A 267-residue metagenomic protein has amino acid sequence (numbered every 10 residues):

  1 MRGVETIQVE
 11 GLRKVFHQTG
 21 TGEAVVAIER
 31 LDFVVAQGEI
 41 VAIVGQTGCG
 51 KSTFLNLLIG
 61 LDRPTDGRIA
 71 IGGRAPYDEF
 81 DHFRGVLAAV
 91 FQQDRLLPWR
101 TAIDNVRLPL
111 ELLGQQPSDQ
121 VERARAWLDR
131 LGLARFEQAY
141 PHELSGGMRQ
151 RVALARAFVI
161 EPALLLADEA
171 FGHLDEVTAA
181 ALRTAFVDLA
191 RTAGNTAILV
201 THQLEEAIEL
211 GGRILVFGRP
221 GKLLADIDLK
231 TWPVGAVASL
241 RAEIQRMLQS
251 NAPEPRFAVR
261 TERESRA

Functional and structural regions predicted by a protein language model:
V44-Q46: The feature captures the beta-strand-to-loop junction immediately N-terminal to the Walker
I59: Helix-to-loop junction immediately C-terminal to a conserved catalytic motif
A75-F91, L112, P117-V121, G235-V237: ABC ATPase NBD coupling module
A139-H142, I160: Conserved signature/switch motifs of ABC ATPase nucleotide-binding domains
L154: Hydrophobic anchor residue at the start of the ABC signature
L165-D168: Catalytic Walker B motif of ABC-type/P-loop ATPase nucleotide-binding domains
P220-Q245: Conserved beta-strand-loop-alpha-helix hinge in the C-terminal portion of ABC ATPase nucleotide-binding domains
